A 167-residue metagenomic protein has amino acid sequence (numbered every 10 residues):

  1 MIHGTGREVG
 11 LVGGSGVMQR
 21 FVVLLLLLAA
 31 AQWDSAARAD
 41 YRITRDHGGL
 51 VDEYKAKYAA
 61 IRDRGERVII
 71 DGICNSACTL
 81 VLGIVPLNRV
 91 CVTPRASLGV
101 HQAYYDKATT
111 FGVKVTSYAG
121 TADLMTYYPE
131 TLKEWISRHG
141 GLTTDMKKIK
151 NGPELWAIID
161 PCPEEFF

Functional and structural regions predicted by a protein language model:
M1-M18: N-terminal secretory signal peptides that target proteins for export/translocation
V22-A29: Sec-dependent N-terminal signal peptides
Q32-A39: Sec/Tat signal peptide C-region and signal peptidase I cleavage site
D40-I43, D52, A56-I69, T109-F167: Charged, glycine-interspersed solvent-exposed loop segments at helix/strand-loop junctions that cap or gate access
D46-H47, I70-I73: Short His-Asn-centered micro-motif
D63-G65, N75-A77, V85, T93-R95: Extracytoplasmic
P86-K107: Gly/Pro- and small hydrophobic-enriched strand-loop and loop-to-helix capping segments that sit at the rims
